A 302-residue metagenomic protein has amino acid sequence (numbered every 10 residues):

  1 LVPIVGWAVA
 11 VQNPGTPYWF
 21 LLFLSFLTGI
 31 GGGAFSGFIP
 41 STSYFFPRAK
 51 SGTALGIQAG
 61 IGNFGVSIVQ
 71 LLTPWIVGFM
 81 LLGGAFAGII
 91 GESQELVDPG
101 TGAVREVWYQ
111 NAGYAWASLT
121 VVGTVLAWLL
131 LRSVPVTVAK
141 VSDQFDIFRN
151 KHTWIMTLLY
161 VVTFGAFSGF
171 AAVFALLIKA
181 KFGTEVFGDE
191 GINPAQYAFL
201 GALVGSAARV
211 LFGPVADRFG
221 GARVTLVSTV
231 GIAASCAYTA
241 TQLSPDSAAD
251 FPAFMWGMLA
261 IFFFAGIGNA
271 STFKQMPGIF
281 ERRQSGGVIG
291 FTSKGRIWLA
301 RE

Functional and structural regions predicted by a protein language model:
L1, A208-G221: Helix-to-loop junctions at the C-terminal end of transmembrane segments in multipass secondary transporters
L22-I61: Cytoplasmic helix-loop-helix junction between adjacent transmembrane helices in 12-TM secondary transporters
G32, G52-G78, S293-E302: Glycine-rich segments within core transmembrane alpha-helices of 12-TM secondary carriers
G33-P47, I267-R283, G290: Intracellular juxtamembrane helix-capping segments at the cytosolic ends of symmetry-related transmembrane helices
G78, A117-T137: C-terminal membrane-cytosol helix-exit motif in multi-pass small-molecule transporters
R132-T157: Juxtamembrane intracellular "pre-TM" segments in multi-pass secondary transporters
N150-A207, F273: Extracytoplasmic gate region of multi-pass secondary transporters
A222-T272: C-terminal transmembrane helical hairpin of 12-TM major facilitator-type secondary transporters
